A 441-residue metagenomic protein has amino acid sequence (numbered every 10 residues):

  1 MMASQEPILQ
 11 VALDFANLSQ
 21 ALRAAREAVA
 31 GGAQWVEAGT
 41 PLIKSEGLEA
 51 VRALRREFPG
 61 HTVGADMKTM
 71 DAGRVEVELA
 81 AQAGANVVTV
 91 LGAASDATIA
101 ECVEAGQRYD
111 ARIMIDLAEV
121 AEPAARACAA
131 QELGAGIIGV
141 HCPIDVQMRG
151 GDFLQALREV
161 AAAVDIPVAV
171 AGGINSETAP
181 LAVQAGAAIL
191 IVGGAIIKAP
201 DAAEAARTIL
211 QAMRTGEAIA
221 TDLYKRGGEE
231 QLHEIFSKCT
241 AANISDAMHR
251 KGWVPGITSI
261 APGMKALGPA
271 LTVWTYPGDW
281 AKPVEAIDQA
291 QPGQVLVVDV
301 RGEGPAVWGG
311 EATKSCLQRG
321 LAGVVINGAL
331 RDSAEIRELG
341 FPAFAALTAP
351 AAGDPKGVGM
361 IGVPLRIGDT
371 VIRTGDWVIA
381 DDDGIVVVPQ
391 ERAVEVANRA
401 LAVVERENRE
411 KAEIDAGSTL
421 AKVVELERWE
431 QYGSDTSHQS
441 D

Functional and structural regions predicted by a protein language model:
M1-R74, P123, A130-L133, C239-N243 (+1 more regions): Conserved N-terminal beta1-alpha1 strand-loop-helix module at the mouth
P7-L13, V36-A38, V63-M67, V88-V90 (+5 more regions): Hydrophobic faces of well-ordered beta-strands that scaffold small-molecule active sites in alpha/beta enzyme cores
A24, A65, A72-A83, A121-L133 (+4 more regions): Catalytic cores of alpha/beta
G47-K68, E101-E119, G151-I174, T208-D222 (+1 more regions): Alpha-helix-loop-beta-strand connector modules within alpha/beta enzyme cores
A72-L157, A163: Conserved anion-binding
C102, V183-A185, G194-D222, A400: C-terminal helical cap(s) of enzyme catalytic domains, especially alpha/beta-barrels
G136-I191, A195-I196, R366-D369, R373-L401: Active-site/ligand-binding-proximal alpha/beta "capping" segment
M213, T221-T374, V387-A421, E425-D441: Feature captures the catalytic cores and cofactor-binding loops of soluble hydro-lyases/lyases that act on carboxylate
